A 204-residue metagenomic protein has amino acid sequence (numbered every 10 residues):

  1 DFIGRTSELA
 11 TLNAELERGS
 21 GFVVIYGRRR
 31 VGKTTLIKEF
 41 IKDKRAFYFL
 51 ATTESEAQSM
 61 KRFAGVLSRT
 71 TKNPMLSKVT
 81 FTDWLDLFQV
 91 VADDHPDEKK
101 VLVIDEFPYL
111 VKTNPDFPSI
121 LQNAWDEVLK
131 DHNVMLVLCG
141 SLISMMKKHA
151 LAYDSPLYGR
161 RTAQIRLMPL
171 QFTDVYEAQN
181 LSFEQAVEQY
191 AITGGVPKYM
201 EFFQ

Functional and structural regions predicted by a protein language model:
D1-Q204: Phosphate-binding site recognition
